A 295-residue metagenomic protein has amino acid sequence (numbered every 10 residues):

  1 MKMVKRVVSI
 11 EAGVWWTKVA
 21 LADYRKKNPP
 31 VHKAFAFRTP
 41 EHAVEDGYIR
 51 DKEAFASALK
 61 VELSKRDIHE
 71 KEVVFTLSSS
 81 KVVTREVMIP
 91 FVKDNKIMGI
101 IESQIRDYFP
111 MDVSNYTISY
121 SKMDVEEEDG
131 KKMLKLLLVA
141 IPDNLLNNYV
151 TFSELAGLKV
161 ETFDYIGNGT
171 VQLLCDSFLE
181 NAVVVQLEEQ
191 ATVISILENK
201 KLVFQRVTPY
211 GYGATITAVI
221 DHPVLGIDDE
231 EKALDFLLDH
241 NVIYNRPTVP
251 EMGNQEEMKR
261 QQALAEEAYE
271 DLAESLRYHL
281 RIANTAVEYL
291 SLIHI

Functional and structural regions predicted by a protein language model:
M1-A34, T76, L174-F204: Gly/Thr-rich phosphate-binding beta-strand-loop-beta motif of the actin/hexokinase/Hsp70
W15-I49, M88-V92, K201-I227: Short glycine-rich, Thr/Ser-proximal phosphate-binding strand/loop in the N-terminal lobe of ATP-dependent enzymes
V31-H32, E53-A56, L63, I68-V74: Phosphate- and other anionic-substrate recognition elements at nucleic-acid/protein interfaces
E72, T76-D176: Active-site neighborhood for divalent-cation/phosphate handling
N147-G169, K201-R246: Glycine-rich phosphate-binding loop plus the immediately following alpha-helix
H222-G226, D235, D239-S291: Adenine-nucleotide phosphate-binding core of ATP-dependent small-molecule kinases
I293-I295: Conserved small/polar residues in nucleotide/adenosyl-binding loops
